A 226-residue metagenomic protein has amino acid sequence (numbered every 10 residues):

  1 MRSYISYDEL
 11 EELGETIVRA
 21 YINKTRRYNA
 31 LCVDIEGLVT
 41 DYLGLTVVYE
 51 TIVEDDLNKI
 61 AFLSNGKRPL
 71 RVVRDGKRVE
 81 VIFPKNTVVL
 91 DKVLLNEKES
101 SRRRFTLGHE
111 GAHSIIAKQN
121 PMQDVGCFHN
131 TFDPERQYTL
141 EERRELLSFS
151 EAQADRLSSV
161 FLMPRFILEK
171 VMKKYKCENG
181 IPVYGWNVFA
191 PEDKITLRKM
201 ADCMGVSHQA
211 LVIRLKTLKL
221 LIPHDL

Functional and structural regions predicted by a protein language model:
M1-L226: Active-site hotspot residues in diverse enzymes, especially metal/ion-binding acidic/histidine motifs
